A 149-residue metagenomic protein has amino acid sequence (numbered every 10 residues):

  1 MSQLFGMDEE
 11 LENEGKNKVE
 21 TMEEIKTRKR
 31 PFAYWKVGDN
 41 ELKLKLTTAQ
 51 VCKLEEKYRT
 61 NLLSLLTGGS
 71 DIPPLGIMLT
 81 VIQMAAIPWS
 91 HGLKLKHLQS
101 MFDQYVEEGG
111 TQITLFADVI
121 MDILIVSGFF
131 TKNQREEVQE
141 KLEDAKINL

Functional and structural regions predicted by a protein language model:
M1-K36, N40, E56, T60-L65 (+2 more regions): Charged interaction scaffolds used for protein-protein
K43-M84: A contiguous binding-surface segment within folded domains or other stable secondary-structure elements
I77-P88, D118-V126: Short, hydrophobic/amphipathic alpha-helical patches that form generic packing surfaces within helical domains
